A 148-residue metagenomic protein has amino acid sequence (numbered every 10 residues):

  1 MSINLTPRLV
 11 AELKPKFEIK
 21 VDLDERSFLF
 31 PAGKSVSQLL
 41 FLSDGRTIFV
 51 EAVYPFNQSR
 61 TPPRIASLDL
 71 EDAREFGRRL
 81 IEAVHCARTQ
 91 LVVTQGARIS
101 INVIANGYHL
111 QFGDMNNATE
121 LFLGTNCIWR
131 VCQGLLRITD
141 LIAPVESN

Functional and structural regions predicted by a protein language model:
M1-N148: Positively charged, low-complexity terminal tracts and the immediately adjacent first secondary-structure elements
